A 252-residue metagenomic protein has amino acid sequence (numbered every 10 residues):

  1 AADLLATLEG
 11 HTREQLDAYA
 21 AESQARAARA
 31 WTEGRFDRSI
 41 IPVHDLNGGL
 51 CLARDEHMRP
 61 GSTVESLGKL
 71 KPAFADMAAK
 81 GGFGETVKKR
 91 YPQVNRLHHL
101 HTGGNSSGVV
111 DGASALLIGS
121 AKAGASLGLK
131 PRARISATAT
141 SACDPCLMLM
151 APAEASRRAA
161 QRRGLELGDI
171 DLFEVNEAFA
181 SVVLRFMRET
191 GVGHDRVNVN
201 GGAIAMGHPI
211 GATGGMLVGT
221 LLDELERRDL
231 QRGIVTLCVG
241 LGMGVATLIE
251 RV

Functional and structural regions predicted by a protein language model:
A1-E9, D76-A79: Glycine-rich loop/linker segments at domain edges
L4-F36, L116-K122, R188, P209-L230 (+1 more regions): Active-site-proximal alpha-helical scaffold in enzymes
T7-G10, E14-A21, F83, H98 (+6 more regions): Active-site pocket-shaping loop/turn-to-helix segments
Q15-E22, I40-D45, L129-T140, G168-E177 (+2 more regions): Beta-strand segments within the central parallel beta-sheet cores of soluble alpha/beta enzyme folds
A18-A121, S126, H194-R196: N-terminal extracellular/periplasmic Venus flytrap/periplasmic-binding protein-like
A28-R29, A115-A137, A153-Q161, A178-V192 (+1 more regions): Condensing-enzyme catalytic core of the thiolase-fold
L50-M58, P145-P152, E177-D195, P209-G214 (+1 more regions): Short glycine/threonine-rich loop-to-helix capping motif typified by GTGT followed within a few residues by an Asp-Pro
V94, H98, T102-G119, G214-V252: Conserved beta-strand-centric core segments of catalytic alpha/beta enzyme folds
